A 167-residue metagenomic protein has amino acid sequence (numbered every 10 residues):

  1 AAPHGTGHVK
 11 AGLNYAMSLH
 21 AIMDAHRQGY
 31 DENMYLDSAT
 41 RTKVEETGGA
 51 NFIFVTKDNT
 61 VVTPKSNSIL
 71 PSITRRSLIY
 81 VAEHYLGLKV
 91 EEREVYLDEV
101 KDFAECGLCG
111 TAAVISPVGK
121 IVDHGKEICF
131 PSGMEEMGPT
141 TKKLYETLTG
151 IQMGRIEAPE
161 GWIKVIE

Functional and structural regions predicted by a protein language model:
A1-E46: Short, conserved active-site entrance elements at the starts or edges of catalytic domains
L36-E167: Conserved catalytic-core subdomain
